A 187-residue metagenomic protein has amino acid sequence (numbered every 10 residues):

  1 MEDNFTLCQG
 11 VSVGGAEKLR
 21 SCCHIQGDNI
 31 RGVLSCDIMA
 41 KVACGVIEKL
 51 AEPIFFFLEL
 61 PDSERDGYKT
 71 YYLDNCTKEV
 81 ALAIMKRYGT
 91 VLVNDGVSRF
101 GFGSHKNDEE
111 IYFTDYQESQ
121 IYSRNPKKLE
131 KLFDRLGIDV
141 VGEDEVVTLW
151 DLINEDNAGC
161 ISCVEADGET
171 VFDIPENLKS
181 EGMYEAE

Functional and structural regions predicted by a protein language model:
M1-E118, Y122-E187: Structured alpha/beta or helical-core interaction and ligand-binding surfaces enriched in interleaved
